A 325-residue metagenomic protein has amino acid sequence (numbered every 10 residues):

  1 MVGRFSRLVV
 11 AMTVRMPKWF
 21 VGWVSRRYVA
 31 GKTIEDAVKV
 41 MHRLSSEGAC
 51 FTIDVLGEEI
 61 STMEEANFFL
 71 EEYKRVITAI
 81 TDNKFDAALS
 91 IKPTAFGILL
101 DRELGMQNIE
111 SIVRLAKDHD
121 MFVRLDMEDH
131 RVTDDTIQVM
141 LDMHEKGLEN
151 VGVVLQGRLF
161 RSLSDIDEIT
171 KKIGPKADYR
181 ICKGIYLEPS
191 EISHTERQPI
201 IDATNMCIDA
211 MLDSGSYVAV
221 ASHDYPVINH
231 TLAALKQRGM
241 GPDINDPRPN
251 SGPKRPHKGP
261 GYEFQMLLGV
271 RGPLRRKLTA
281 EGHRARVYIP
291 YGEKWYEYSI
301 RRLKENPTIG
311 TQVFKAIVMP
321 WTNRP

Functional and structural regions predicted by a protein language model:
M1-P325: Positively charged, amphipathic and often flexible ligand-engagement surfaces
